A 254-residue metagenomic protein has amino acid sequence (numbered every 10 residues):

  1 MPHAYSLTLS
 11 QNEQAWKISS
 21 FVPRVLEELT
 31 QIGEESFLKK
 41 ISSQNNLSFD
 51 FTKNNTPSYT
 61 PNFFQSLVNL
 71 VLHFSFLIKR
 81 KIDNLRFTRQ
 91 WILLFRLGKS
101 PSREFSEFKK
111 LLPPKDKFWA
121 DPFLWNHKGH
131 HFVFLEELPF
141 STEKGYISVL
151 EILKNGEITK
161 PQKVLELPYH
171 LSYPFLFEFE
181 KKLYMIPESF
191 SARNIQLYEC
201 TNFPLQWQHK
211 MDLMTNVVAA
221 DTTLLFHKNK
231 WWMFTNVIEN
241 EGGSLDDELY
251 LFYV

Functional and structural regions predicted by a protein language model:
M1-N69: Donor/substrate-binding cores of folate-linked one-carbon enzymes
H73-L171, F177-D221, L225-V254: Beta-rich carbohydrate-recognition and catalytic domains
